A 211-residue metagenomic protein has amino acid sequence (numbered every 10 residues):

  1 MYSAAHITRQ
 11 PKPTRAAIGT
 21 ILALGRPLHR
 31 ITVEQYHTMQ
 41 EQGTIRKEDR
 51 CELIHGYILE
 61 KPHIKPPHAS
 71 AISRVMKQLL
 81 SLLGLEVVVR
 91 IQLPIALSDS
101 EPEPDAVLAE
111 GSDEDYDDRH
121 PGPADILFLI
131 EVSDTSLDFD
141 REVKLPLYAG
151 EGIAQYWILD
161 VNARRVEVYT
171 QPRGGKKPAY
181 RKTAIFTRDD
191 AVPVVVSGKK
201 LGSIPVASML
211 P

Functional and structural regions predicted by a protein language model:
M1-P211: Gly/Pro/Ser/Thr-rich low-complexity, intrinsically disordered segments predominantly at protein N-termini
